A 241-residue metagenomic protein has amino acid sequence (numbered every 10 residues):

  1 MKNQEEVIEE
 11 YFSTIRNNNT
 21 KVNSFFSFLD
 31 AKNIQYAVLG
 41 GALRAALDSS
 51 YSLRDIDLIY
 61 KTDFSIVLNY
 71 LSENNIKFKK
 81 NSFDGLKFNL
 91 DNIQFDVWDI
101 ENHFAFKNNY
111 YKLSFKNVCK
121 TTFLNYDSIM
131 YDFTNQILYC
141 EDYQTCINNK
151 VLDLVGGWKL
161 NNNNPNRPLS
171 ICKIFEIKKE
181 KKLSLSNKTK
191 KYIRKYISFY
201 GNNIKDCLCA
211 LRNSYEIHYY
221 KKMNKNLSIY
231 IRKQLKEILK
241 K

Functional and structural regions predicted by a protein language model:
M1-K241: Catalytic cores of the polymerase beta-like nucleotidyltransferase superfamily and closely associated nucleotide
